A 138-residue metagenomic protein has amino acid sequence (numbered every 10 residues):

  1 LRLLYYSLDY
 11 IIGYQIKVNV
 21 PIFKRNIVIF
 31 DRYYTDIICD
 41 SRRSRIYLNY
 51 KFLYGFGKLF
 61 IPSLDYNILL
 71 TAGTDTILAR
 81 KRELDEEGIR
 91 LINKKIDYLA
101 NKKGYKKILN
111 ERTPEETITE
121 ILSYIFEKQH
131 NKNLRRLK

Functional and structural regions predicted by a protein language model:
L1-R45, Y50-K51: ATP-dependent small-molecule kinase phosphotransfer cores that center on conserved nucleotide phosphate-binding segments
S7, T35, T71-T76, T113 (+1 more regions): Residue-identity detector for threonine
V28, N67-L69, K107: Short, well-ordered beta-strand core segments
R32-Y98: A glycine- and Lys/Arg-enriched "phosphate-lid" helix/loop adjacent to the NTP-binding pocket of small-molecule kinases
L78-K138: NTP-dependent small-molecule kinase module
